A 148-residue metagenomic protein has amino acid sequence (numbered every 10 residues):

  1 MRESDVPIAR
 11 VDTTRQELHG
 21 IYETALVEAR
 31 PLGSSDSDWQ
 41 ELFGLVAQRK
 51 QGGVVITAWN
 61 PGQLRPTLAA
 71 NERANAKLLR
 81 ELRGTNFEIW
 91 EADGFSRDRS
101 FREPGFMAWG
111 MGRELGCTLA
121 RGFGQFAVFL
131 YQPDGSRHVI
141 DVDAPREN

Functional and structural regions predicted by a protein language model:
M1-R80: N-terminal, charge-rich interaction modules
S35-W39, F87-E91, W109-G112, A120-R121: Short amphipathic alpha-helical surface micro-motifs
V54-V55, E88, M107, A127: Generic structural signal for residues positioned in beta-strands
R73, G124, P145-R146: Short, solvent-exposed amphipathic alpha-helical segments in soluble enzyme and RNA/protein-processing domains
A76-I89, G124-F126: Structural alpha-beta junctions
T85-F106: Short, intrinsically disordered low-complexity segments
F101-P104, W109-V139: Short, compact, well-ordered microdomains
S136-N148: Short terminal or interdomain "cap/linker" segment that borders an active site or interface and mediates
